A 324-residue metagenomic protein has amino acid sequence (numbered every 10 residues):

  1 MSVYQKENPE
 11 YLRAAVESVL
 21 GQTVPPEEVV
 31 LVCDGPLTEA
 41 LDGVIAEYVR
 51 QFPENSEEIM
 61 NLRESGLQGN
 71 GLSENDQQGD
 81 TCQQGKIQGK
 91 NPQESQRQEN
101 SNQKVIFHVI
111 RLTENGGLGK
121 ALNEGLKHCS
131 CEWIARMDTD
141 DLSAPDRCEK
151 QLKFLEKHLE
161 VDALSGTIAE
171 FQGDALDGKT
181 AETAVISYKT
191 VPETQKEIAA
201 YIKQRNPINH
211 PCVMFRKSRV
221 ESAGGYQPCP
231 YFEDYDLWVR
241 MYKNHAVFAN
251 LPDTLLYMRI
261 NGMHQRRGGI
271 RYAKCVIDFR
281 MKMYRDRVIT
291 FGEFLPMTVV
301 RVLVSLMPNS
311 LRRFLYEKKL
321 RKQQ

Functional and structural regions predicted by a protein language model:
E7-G21: Short, well-formed alpha-helical segments that are part of the catalytic scaffolds of diverse glycosyltransferases
L20-R111: Acidic donor-binding segment of Leloir-type glycosyltransferases
R111-C129, K150: Glycine-rich, basic loop-to-helix element that forms the pyrophosphate-binding segment of sugar-nucleotide handling
I134: Short aromatic/hydrophobic "clamp" motif used to bind/position activated sugar donors
D146-A184: Conserved donor NDP-sugar-binding/catalytic core segment of glycosyltransferases
T167, F248-L255: Catalytic beta-strand/loop signature of glycosyltransferases that borders the donor
Y231-L237: Acidic donor-binding loop at a coil-to-helix junction in glycosyltransferase catalytic cores that engages
A246, M258, R266-T290: Catalytic core of nucleotide-sugar-dependent glycosyltransferases
